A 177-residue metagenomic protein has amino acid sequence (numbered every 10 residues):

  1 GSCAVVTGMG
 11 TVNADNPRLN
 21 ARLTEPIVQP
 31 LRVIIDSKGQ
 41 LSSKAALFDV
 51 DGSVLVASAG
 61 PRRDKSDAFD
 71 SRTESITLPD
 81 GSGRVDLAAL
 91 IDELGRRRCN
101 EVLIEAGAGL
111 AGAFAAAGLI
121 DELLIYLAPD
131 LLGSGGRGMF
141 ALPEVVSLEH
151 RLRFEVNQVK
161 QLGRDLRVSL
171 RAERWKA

Functional and structural regions predicted by a protein language model:
G1-N100, G109-G112: Active-site ligand-binding patch in enzyme domains
G10-V12, G107-G109, P129-D130, W175: Short glycine-rich anion-binding loops that position phosphate/pyrophosphate groups of nucleotides and phosphorylated
D15, L19, S43-K44, G135-G136 (+2 more regions): Glycine-rich, flexible loop/turn motifs
P61-R62, P143-A177: Conserved histidine-centered catalytic loops in small-molecule metabolism enzymes
P79-S82, P129, K160: Structured beta->alpha junctions
A117-F154: Flexible, gly/pro- and Lys/Arg-enriched active-site loops
